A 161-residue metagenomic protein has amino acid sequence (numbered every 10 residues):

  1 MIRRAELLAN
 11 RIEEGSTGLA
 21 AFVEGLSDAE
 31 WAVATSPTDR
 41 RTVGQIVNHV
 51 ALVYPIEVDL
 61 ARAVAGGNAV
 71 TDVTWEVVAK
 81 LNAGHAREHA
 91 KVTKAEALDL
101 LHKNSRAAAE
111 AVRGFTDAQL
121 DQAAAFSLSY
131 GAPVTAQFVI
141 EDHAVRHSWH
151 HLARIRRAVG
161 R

Functional and structural regions predicted by a protein language model:
M1-L8, P55-N104, R161: Short, helix-capping/interhelical loops that line the mouth of catalytic, cofactor-, or ligand-binding pockets
E6-A9, E13, V47, A51 (+5 more regions): Short amphipathic alpha-helical segments with heptad-repeat character
E14-T42: Long, hydrophobic N-terminal alpha-helical segment
S16-S27, Y54-V58, R62, H102-T116 (+2 more regions): Structural signal for well-ordered, non-membrane alpha-helices
A32-K80, A123-R161: Short, contiguous alpha-helical
A69, R113-D121: Proline-centered turn/helix-capping motifs that create local helix->coil transitions or kinks
